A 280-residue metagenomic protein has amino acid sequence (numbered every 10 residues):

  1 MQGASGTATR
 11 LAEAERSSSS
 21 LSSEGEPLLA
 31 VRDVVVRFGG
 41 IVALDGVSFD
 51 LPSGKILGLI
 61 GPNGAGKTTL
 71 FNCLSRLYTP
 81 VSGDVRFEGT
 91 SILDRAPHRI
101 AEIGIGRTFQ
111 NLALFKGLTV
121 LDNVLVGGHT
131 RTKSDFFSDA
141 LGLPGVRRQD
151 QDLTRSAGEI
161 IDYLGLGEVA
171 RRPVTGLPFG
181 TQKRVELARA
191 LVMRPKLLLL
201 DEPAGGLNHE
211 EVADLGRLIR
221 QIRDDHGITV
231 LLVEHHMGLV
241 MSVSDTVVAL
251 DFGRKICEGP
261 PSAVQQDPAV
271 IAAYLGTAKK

Functional and structural regions predicted by a protein language model:
Q2-K280: Glycine-rich phosphate-binding loops of nucleotide-dependent enzymes
